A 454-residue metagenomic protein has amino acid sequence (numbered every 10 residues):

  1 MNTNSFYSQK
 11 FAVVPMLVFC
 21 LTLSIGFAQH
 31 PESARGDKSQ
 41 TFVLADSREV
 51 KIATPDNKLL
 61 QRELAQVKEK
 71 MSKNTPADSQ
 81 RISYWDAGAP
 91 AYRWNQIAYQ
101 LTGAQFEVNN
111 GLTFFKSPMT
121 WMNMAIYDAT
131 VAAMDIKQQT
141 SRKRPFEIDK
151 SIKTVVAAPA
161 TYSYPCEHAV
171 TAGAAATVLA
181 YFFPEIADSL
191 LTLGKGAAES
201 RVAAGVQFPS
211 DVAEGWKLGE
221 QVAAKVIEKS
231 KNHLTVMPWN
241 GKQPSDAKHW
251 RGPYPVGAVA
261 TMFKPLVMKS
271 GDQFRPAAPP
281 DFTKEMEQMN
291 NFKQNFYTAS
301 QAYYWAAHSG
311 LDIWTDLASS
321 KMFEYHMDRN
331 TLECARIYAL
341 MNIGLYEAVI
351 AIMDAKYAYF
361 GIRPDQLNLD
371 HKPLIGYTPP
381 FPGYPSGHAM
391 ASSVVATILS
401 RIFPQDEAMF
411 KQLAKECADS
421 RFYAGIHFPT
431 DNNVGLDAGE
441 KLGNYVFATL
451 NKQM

Functional and structural regions predicted by a protein language model:
N2-P15: Bacterial N-terminal signal peptides that target proteins for export
S8-K10, C20, P255: Compositionally biased, intrinsically disordered low-complexity regions enriched in proline and serine
V14-S24: Bacterial N-terminal signal peptides
F27-M454: Acidic/polar surface patches and capping/hinge elements
